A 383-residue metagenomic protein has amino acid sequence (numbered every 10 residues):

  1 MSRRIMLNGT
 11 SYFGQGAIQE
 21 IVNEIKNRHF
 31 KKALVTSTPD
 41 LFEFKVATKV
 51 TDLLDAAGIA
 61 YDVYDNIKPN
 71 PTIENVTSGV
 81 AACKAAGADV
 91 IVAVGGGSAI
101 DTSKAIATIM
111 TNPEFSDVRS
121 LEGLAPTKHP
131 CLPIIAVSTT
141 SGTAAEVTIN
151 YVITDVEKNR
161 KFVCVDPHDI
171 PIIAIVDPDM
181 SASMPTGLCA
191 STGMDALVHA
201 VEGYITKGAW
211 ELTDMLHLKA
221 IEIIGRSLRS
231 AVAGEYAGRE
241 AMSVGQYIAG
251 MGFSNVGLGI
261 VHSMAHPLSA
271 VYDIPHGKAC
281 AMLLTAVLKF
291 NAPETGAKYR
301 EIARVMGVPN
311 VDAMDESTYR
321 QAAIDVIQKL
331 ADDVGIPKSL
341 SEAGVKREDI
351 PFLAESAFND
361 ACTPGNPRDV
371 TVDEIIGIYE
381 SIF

Functional and structural regions predicted by a protein language model:
M1-V90, L340: ATP/NTP phosphate-donor binding region
I18-I21, E43-V46, I73-V76, S98-S103 (+3 more regions): Short glycine/serine/threonine-rich phosphate/pyrophosphate-binding segments that cradle anionic phosphate groups
E74-D179: Glycine/threonine-rich beta-strand-loop-alpha-helix active-site module that forms ligand/phosphate-binding
G142, Y247-C280, D360-P364: Glycine-rich phosphate/pyrophosphate-binding beta-alpha loops
N150-V256: Carboxylate- and glycine-rich phosphate/diphosphate-binding segment that chelates Mg2+/Mn2+
V271-D349: Gly/Pro-rich interdomain helix-loop hinge
K346-F383: Short, amphipathic C-terminal "tail helix"
